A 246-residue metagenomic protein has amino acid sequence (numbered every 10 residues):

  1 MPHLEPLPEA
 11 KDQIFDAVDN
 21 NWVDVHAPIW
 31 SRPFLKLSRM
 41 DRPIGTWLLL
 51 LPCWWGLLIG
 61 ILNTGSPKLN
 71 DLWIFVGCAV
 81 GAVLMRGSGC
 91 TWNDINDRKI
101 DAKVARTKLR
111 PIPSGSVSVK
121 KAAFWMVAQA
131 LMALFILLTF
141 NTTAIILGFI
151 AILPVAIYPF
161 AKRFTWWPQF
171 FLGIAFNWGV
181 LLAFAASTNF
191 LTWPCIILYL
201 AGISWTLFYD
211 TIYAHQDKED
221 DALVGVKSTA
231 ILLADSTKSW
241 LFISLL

Functional and structural regions predicted by a protein language model:
M1-P6: Soluble N-terminal domains of membrane-associated systems
L7-R32, C90-V117, T211-A234: Cytosolic, membrane-interface loops and tails of multi-pass inner-membrane proteins
S31, L35-K36, S88, T107-I197: Intramembrane alpha-helical segments
R39-L49: Membrane-interface helix starts
W47-L57, P111, F171-S187, L232-D235 (+1 more regions): Small-residue-rich segments of transmembrane alpha-helices in multi-pass membrane proteins, especially helix faces
L50-N96, R106, A130-L137, I145-A156 (+1 more regions): Membrane-embedded alpha-helical segments that form the functional core of polytopic membrane enzymes, especially those
F75-A82, R98-G148, L223-L246: Multi-pass membrane catalytic core of lipid/isoprenoid biosynthesis enzymes
F184, L191-S244: Aromatic-anchored, glycine/proline-accented short structural segments that stabilize local strand-turns or short
